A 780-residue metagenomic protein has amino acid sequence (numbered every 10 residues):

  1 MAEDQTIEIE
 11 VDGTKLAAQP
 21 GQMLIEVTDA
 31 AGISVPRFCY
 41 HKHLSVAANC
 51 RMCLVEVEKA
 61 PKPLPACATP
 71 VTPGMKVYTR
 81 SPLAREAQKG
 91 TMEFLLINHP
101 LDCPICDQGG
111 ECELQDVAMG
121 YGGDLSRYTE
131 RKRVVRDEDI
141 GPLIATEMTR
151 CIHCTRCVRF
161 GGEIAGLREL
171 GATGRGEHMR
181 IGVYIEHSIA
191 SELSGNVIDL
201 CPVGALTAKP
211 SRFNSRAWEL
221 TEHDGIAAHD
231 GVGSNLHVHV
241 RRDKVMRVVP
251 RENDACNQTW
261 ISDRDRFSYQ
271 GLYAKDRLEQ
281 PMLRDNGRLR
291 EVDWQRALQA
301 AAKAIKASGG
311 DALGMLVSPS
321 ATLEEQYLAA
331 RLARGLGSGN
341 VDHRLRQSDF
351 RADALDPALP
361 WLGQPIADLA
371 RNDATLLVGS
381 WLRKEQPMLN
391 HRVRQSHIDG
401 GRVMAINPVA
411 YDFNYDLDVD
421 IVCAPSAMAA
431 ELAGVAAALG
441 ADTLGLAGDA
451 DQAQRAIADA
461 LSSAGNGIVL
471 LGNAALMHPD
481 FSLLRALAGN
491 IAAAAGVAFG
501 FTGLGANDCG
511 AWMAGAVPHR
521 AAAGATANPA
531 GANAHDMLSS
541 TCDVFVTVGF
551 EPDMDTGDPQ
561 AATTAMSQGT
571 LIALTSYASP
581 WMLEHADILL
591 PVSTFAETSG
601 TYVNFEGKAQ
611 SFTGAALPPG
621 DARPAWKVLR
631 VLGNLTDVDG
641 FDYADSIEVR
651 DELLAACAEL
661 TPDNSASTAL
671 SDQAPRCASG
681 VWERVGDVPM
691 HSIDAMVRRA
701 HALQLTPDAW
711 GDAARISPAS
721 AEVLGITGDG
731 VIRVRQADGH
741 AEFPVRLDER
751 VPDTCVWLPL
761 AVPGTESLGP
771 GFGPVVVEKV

Functional and structural regions predicted by a protein language model:
M1-D29, R37, H41, E56-A60 (+7 more regions): N-terminal export/assembly segments and adjacent metallocofactor-ligating motifs of anaerobic energy-metabolism
V35, Y40, A330, A370-L377 (+6 more regions): A cross-kingdom feature strongest in bacterial/archaeal respiratory oxidoreductases
H178, N214-T221, S318-A321, D349-F350 (+3 more regions): A glycine-rich phosphate-binding loop feature that marks nucleotide/adenosyl-phosphate handling sites
L336-G337, D399, Y415-L417, L487 (+3 more regions): Short, structured coil segments at secondary-structure junctions
S338-R351, G400-A410, A494-G510, T570-S579: A generic structural motif
P408-V409, Y415-L444, F481-A486, N490 (+4 more regions): Short alpha-helices
V422, A429-L476: Phosphate/pyrophosphate-binding active-site segments
G467-S539, D687: A glycine-rich, hydrophobic/aromatic-adjacent loop/helix-cap motif
